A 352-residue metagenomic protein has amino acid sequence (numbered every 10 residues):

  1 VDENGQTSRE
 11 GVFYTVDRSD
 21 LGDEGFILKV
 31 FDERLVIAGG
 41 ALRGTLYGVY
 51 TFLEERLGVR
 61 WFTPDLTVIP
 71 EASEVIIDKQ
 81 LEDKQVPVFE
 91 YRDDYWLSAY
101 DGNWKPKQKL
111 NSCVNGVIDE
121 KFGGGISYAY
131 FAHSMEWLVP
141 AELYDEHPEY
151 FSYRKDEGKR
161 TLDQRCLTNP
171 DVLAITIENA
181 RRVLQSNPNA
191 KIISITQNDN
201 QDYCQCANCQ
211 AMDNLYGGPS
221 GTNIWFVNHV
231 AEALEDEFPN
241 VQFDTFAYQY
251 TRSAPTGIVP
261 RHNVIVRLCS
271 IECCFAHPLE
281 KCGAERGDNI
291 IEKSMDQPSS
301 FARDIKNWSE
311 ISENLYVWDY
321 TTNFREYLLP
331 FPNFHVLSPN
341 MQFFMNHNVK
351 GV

Functional and structural regions predicted by a protein language model:
V1-D17: Short, well-ordered secondary-structure micro-motifs within conserved domains or adaptor modules
D2-G5, L42, I271: Solvent-exposed coil/turn segments that connect beta secondary-structure elements in extracytoplasmic/periplasmic
V16-W225, H229-P239, A247, R267-L268 (+1 more regions): Feature activates predominantly on carbohydrate-active enzymes
P87, N169, N223, V227 (+5 more regions): Active-site-proximal structural scaffolding
F243, L315, V352: Hydrophobic anchor at the start of a short beta-strand that flanks the dinucleotide cofactor-binding loop
F243-P278, L328-V336: Substrate-binding cleft/loops of secretory-pathway carbohydrate-active enzymes
P255-R261, L268-T322: Glycoside hydrolase catalytic-domain groove-lining segments
D319, F324-V352: Substrate-binding cleft of secreted/luminal carbohydrate-active enzymes
